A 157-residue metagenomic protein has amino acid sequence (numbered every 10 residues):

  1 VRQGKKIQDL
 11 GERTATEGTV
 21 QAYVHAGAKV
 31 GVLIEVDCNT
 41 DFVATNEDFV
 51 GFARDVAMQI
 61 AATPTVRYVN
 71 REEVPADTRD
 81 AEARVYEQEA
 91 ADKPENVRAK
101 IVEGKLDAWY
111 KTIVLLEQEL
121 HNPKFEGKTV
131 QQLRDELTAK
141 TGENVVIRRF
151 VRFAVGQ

Functional and structural regions predicted by a protein language model:
V1-Q157: N-terminal assembly/interaction segments in proteins that build large macromolecular machines
